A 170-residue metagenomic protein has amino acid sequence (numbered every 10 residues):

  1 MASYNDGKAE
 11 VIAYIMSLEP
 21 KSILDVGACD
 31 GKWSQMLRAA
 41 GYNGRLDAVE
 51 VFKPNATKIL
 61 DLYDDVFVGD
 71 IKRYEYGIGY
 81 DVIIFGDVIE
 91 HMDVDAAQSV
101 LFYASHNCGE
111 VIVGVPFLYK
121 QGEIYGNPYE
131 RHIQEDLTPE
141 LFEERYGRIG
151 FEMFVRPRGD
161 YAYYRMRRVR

Functional and structural regions predicted by a protein language model:
M1-G79, D95-F102, N107, P128-V169: Conserved N-terminal segment of class I S-adenosyl-L-methionine
K53, L118-Y119: Short, glycine/serine-rich, charged loops/turns that create anion-binding and catalytic segments at active sites
I84: A conserved beta-strand element that flanks and buttresses the S-adenosyl-L-methionine
V88-H91: Hydrophobic adenine-recognition pocket in adenosine-nucleotide-binding enzymes
C108-L118: Conserved beta-strand signature within the Rossmann-like core of class I S-adenosyl-L-methionine
K120-G126: A short acidic, helix-capping loop that chelates divalent metal ions and anchors anionic groups
